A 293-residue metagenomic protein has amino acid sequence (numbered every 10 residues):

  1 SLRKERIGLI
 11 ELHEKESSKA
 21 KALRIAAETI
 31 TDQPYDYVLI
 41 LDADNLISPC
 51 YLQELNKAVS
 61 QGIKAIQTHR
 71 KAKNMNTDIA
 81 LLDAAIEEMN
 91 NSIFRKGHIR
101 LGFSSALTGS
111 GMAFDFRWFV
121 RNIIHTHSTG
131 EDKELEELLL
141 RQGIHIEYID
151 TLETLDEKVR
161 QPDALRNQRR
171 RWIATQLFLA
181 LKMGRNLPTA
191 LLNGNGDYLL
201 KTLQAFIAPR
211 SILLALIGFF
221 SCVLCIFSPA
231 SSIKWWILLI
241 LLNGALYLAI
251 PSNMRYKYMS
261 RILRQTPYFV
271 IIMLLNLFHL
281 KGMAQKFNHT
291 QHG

Functional and structural regions predicted by a protein language model:
S1, H279-G293: Acidic, Ser/Thr-rich low-complexity segments on the non-lumenal side of membrane proteins
R3, E11-A26, D32-Y35, P49-C50 (+3 more regions): Long helical/loop segments within the catalytic core of UDP-sugar-dependent glycosyltransferases, especially the large
R6-G8, H145: Conserved beta-strand segments of alpha/beta enzyme cores
P34-L46: Short beta-strand-to-loop acidic/aromatic patch adjacent to the donor-nucleotide binding site
N45, S110, T129-E134: Conserved glycosyltransferase catalytic-site signature
A58-V59, I63-R95, T126-S128, E137-K201: Catalytic donor/gating beta->alpha subdomain of glycosyltransferases that bind UDP-sugars
Q204-A284: Membrane-embedded multi-pass helical conduit in multi-pass membrane proteins, especially envelope-biosynthetic
